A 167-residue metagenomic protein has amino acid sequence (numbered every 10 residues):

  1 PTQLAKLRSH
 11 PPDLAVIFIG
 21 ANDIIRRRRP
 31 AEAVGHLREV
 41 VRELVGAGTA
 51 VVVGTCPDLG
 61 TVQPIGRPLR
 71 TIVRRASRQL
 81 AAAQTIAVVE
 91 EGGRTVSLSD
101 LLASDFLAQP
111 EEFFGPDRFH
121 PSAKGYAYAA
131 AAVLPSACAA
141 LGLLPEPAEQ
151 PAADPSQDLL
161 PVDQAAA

Functional and structural regions predicted by a protein language model:
T2-E149, A153, L159-A167: Alpha-helical cap/lid subdomain in secreted, periplasmic, or secretory-pathway luminal O-acyl-processing enzymes
